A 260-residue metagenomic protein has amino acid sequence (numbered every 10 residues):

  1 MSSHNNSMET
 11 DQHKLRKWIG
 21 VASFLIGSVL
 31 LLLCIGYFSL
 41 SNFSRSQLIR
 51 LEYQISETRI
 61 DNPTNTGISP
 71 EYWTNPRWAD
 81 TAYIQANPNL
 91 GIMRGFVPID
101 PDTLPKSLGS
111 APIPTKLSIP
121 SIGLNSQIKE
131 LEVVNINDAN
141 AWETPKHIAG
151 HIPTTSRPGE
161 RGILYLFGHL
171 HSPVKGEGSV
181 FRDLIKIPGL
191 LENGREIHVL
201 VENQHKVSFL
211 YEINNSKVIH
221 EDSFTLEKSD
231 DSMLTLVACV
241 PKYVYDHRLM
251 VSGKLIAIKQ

Functional and structural regions predicted by a protein language model:
M1-I19: N-terminal Lys/Arg-rich, disordered targeting/topogenic segments
W18-S28: Sec-dependent N-terminal signal peptides
G27, L32-Q260: Solvent-exposed, non-transmembrane regions of membrane-associated and secreted proteins
